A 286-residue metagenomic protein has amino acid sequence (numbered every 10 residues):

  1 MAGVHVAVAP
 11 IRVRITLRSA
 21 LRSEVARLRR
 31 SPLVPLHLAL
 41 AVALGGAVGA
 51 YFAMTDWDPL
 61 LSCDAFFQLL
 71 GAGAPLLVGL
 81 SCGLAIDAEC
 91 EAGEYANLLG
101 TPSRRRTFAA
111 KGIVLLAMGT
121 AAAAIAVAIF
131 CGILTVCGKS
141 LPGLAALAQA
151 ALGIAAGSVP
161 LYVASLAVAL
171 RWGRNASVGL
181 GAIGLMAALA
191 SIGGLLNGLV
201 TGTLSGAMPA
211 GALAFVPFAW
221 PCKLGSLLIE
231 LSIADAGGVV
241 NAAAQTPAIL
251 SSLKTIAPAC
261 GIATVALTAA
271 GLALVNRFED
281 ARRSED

Functional and structural regions predicted by a protein language model:
M1-G71, L77, G238-D286: Hydrophobic alpha-helical transmembrane segments
V8, A43-C82, G112-A176, Q245-L253: Secretory targeting signals
I11-R14, A85-A96, P160-S205: Cytoplasmic juxtamembrane interface segments
P32, L36, R106, A176-S177: Residue-level recognition of membrane-helix boundary sites in multi-pass small-molecule transporters
H37-L40, A109-A110, L180: Hydrophobic core positions of alpha-helical segments in small-molecule transporters and transporter systems
W57, V178, G184-D286: Terminal transmembrane helical anchor/hairpin motif
S81-T120: Helix-loop-helix units of permease transmembrane domains in multi-pass membrane transporters, especially ABC
